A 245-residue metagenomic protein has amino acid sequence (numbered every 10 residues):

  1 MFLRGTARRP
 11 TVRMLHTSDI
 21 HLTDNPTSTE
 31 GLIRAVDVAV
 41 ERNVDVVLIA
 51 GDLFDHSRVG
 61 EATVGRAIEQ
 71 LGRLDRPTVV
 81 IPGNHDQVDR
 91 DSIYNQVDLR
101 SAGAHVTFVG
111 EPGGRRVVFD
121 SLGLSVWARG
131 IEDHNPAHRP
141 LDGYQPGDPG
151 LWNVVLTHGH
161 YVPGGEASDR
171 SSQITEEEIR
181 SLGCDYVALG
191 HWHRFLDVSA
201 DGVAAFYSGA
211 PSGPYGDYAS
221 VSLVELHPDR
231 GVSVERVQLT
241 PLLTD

Functional and structural regions predicted by a protein language model:
M1-Q70, P149: N-terminal active-site segment of His-dependent metallophosphoesterases
L3-R13, I20, L32-R34, H134-N135 (+4 more regions): A structural signal for the main folded, soluble domain(s) of proteins
P10, L122, R230: Residue-level signal for beta-strand positions within conserved beta-sheet cores that form or flank
T17, R129, H158, V237-L239: Generic beta-structure capping elements
H21-T27, S125-G130, D245: Acidic/glycine-enriched edge-of-secondary-structure segments
S57-S220: His/Asp/Glu-rich metal-coordinating catalytic cores of metallo-dependent phosphodiesterases/hydrolases acting on
V203, S208-D245: Acidic, His/Gly-rich catalytic cores of divalent-metal-dependent hydrolytic chemistry
